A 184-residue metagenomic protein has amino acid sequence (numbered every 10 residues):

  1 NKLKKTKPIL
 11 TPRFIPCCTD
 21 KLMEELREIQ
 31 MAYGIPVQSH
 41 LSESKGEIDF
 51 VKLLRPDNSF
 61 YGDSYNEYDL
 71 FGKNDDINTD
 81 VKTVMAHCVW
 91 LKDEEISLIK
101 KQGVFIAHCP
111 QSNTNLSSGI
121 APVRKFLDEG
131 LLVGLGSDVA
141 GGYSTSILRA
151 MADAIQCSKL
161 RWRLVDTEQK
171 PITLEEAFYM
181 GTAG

Functional and structural regions predicted by a protein language model:
N1-V89: Metal-coordinating catalytic core of metallo-dependent amide/deamination hydrolases
L10, H40, M85, I99 (+4 more regions): Divalent metal-coordination and catalytic microenvironments
E24, I96-S97, R124, E175: Alpha-helical segments flanking ligand/cofactor-binding loops in enzyme cores
R27-P36, L70, T79-V81, L98-A107 (+2 more regions): Glycine-enriched alpha-helix->loop->beta-strand junction motifs that scaffold or abut catalytic
E43, P110-T114, V139-G141: Short, acidic/turn-prone active-site loops that include or flank metal/cofactor- and phosphate-binding residues
E67-I77, R124-G184: His/Asp/Glu-enriched, well-ordered alpha-helical/loop segment that forms or immediately abuts the divalent-metal
M85-C88, D93, N113-I120, S144-T145: C-terminal active-site-proximal or functional interface alpha/beta core segments in diverse enzymes
L91-V104, C109-N115: Long hydrophobic segments that form regular secondary structure
